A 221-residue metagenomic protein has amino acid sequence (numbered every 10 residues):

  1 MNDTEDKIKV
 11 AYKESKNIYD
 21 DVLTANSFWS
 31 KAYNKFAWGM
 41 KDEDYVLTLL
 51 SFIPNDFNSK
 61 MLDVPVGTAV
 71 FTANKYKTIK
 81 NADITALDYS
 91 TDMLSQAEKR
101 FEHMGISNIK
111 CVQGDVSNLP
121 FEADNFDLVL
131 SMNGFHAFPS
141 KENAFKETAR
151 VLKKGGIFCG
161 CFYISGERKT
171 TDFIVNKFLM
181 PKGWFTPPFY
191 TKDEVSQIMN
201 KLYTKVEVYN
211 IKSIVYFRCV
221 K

Functional and structural regions predicted by a protein language model:
M1-N55, V70, N74: Conserved class I S-adenosyl-L-methionine
A25, G39, C159-I211, F217: C-terminal alpha-helical "lid/dimerization" subdomain adjacent to the S-adenosyl-L-methionine
I53, T78-I79, L152: A generic alpha-to-beta junction signature in SAM-dependent methyltransferases
N58: Phosphate-coordination loops involved in phosphoryl transfer and adenosine-cofactor binding
L62-N118: Class I SAM-dependent methyltransferase SAM/SAH-binding core
S117-L128: A short acidic, Gly/Pro-enriched loop at the edge of an enzyme's catalytic core that lines a small-molecule cofactor
L128-S140: A short SAM/SAH-binding and catalytic strip from SAM-dependent methyltransferases
E142-K154: A short glycine-rich, Lys/Arg-flanked "PGG" loop and its adjoining helix->strand segment in the class I
